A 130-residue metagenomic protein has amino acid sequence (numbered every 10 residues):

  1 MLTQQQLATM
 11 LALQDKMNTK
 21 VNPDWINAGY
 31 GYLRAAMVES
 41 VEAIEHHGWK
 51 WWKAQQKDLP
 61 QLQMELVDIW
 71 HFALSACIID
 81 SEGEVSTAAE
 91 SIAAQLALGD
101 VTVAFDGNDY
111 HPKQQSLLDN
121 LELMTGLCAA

Functional and structural regions predicted by a protein language model:
M1-A130: Flexible "arm" and connector segments at domain edges
